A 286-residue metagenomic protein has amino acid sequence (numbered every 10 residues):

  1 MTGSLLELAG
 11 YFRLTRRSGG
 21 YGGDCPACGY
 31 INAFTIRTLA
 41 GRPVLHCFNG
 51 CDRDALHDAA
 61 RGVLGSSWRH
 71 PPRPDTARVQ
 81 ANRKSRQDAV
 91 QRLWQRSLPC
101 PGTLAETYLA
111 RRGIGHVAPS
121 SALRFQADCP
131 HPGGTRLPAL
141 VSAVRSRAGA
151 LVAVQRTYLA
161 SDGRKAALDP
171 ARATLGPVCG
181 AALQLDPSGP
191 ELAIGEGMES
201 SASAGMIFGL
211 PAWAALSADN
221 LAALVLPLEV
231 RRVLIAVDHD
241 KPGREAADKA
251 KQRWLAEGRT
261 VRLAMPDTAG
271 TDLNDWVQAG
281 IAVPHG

Functional and structural regions predicted by a protein language model:
M1-S4, D24, P43, G50 (+4 more regions): TOPRIM fold recognition
M1-V117, V230, K241-E245, Q252-A256 (+1 more regions): Non-catalytic accessory segments of DNA primases and related replication-initiation nucleases
R16, T38, G133-T135, S203 (+1 more regions): Sterically constrained small-residue positions within well-ordered secondary structures of folded domains
D24, T35, H46, A122 (+3 more regions): Generic structural signal for residues positioned in beta-strands
C25, R73-A81, L168-T174, D219 (+1 more regions): Short, composition-biased local secondary-structure segments
N32, V178-A182, N220-A223: A generic local structural motif
A81-L192, S201-I207, P211, L234 (+2 more regions): Basic, glycine-enriched DNA-binding surface that flanks or lies within the catalytic cores of DNA
